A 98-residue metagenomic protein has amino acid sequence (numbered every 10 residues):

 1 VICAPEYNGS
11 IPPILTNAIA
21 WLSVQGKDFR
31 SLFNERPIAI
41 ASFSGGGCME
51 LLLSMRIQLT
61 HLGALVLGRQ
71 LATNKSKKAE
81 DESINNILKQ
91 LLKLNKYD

Functional and structural regions predicted by a protein language model:
I2-L62: Helix-loop-strand module that forms the ligand-binding subsite of alpha/beta enzymes
L65-D98: Glycine-rich phosphate/pyrophosphate-binding loop and the adjoining helix
